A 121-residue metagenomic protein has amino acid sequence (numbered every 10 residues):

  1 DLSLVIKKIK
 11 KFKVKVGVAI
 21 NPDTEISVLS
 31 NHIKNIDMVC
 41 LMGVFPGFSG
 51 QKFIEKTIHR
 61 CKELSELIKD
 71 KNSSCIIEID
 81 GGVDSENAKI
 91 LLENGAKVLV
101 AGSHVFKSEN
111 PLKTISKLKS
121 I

Functional and structural regions predicted by a protein language model:
D1-I76: Conserved anion-binding
S3, I26, S85, S108-E109: Loop/helix-junction capping segments adjacent to catalytic residues or to phosphate/diphosphate-binding pockets
V18, I79, V100-A101, K107: Hydrophobic residues in well-ordered beta-strands that form the structural core
T24-I36, G81-L99: Catalytic cores of alpha/beta
V39, L64, D80, L91 (+2 more regions): Conserved, mostly hydrophobic/aromatic
F45-G47, G82-S85, V105-F106: Short Gly/Pro-enriched loop/turn and capping motifs at secondary-structure junctions
T57, N87, T114: Ser/Thr-centric signal marking residues that sit in or immediately flank functional binding/regulatory motifs
L92, H104-I121: C-terminal helical cap(s) of enzyme catalytic domains, especially alpha/beta-barrels
